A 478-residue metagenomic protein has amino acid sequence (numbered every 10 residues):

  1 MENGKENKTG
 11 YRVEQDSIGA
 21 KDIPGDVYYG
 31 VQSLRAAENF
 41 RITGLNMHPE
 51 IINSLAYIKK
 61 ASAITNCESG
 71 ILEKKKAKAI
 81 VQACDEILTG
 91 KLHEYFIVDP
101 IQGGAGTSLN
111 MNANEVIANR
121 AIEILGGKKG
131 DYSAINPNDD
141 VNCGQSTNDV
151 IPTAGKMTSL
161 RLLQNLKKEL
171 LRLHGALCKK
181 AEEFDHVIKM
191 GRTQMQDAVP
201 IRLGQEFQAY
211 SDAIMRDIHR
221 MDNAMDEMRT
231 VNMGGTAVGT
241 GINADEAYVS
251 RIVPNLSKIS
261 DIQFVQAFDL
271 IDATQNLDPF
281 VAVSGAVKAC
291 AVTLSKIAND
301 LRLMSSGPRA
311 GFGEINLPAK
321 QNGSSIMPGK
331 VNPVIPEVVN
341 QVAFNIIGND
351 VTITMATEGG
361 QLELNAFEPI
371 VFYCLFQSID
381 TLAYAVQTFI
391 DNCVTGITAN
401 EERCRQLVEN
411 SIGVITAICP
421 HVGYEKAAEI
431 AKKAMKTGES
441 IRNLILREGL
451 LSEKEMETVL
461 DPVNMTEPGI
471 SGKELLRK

Functional and structural regions predicted by a protein language model:
M1-K478: Conserved, well-structured ligand/cofactor-binding cores
